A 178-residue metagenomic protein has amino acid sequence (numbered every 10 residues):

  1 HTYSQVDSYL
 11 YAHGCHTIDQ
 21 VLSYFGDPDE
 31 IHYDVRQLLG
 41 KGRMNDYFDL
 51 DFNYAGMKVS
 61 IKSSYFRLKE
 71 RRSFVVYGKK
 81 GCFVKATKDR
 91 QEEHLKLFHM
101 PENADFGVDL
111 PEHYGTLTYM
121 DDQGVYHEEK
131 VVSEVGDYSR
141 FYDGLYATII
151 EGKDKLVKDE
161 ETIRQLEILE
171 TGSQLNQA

Functional and structural regions predicted by a protein language model:
H1-K69, S73-V75, T87-D89, I163: Rossmann-like dinucleotide-binding domain that binds NAD(P)(H)
T2-V6, Y126, K130, D154: Short amphipathic alpha-helical segments at helix-loop
T17, V84, K155: Short, flexible micro-motifs
Y24-D27, F48-L50, L117-Q123, D143-Y146: Short amphipathic alpha-helical segments, especially helix-boundary/capping motifs
Y24-P28, K79-F83, T148, L169-N176: Phosphate/oxyanion-binding loops and surfaces in catalytic or ligand/nucleic-acid-binding neighborhoods
L38-N45, M57-R140, K158: NAD(P)-dinucleotide binding in Rossmann-like oxidoreductases
D49-L50, N103-D105, S173-Q177: Short alpha-helix boundary/capping motifs
M120, E129-A178: C-terminal helix-rich "cap/oligomerization" subdomain common to oxidoreductases
